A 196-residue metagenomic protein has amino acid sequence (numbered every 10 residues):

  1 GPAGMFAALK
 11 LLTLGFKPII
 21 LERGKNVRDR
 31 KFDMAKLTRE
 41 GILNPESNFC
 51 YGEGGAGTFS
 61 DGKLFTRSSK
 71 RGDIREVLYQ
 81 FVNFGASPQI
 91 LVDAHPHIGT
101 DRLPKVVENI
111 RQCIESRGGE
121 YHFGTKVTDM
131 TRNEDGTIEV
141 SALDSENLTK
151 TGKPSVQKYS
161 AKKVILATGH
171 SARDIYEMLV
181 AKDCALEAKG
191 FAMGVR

Functional and structural regions predicted by a protein language model:
G1-R196: Residues forming the flavin
